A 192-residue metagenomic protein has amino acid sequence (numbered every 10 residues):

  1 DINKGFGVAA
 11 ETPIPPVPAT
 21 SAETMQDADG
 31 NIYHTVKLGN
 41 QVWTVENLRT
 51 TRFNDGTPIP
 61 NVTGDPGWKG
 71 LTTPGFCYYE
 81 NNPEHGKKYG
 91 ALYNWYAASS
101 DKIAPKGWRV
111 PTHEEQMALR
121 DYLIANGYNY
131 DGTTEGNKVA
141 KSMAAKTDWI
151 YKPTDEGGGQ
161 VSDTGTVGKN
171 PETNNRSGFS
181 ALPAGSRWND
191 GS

Functional and structural regions predicted by a protein language model:
D1-S192: Conserved positions within compact, well-structured domain cores
